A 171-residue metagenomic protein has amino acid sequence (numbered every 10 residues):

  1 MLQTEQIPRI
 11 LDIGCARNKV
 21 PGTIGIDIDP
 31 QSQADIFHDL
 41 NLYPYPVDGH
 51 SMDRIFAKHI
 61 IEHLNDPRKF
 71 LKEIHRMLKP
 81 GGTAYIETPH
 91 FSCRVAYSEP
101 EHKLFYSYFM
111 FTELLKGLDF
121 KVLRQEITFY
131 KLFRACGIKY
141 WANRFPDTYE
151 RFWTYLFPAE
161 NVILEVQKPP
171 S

Functional and structural regions predicted by a protein language model:
L2, I7-C93, V166-K168: Conserved SAM-binding loop
R68-E73, K79, T83-S171: S-adenosyl-L-methionine-dependent methyltransferase catalytic module, highlighting the catalytic core
